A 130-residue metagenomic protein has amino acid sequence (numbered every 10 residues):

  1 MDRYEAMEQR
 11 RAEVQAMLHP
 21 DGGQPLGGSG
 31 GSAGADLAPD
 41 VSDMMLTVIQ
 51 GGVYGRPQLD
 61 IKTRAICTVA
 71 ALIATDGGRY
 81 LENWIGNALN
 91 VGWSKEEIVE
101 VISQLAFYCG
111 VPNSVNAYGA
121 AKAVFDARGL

Functional and structural regions predicted by a protein language model:
M1-I61, V115-L130: Acidic, glycine/proline-rich low-complexity segments that act as flexible tails and inter-domain linkers
L46, T63-I66, L81, I98: N-terminal alpha-helical segment
Y54, A88, Q104: Short, flexible active-site loop motifs that bind/organize anionic cofactors or intermediates
R64-L72, I102: Short, structured motif recognition centered on aromatic/hydrophobic residues
I73, V91, Q104-V111: A short structural micro-motif
G77-E97, N113-V124: Extended intrinsically disordered, low-complexity coil regions enriched in Ser, Thr, Gly, Ala and often Pro
W84, V101-Q104: Short, hydrophobic/aromatic alpha-helical segments in well-folded domains
